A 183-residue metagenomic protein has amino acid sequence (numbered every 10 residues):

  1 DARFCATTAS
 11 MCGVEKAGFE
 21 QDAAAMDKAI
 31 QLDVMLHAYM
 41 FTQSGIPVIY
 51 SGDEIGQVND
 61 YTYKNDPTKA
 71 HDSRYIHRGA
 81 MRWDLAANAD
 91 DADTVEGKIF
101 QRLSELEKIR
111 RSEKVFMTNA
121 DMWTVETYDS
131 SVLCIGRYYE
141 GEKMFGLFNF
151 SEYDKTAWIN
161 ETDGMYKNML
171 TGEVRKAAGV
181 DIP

Functional and structural regions predicted by a protein language model:
D1-P183: Active-site and adjacent substrate-binding regions of carbohydrate-active enzymes
